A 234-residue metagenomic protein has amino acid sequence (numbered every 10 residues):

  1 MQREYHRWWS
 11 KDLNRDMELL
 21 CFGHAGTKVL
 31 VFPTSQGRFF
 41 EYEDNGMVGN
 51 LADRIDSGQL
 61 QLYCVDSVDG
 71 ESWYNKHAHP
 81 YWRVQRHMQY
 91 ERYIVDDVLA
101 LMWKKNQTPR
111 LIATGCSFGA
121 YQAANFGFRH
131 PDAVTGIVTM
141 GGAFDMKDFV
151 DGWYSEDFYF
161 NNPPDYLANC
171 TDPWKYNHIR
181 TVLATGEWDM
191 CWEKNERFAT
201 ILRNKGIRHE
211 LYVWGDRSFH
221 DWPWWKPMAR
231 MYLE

Functional and structural regions predicted by a protein language model:
M1-E234: Non-catalytic cap/lid and distal C-terminal segments of serine-dependent acyl enzymes
